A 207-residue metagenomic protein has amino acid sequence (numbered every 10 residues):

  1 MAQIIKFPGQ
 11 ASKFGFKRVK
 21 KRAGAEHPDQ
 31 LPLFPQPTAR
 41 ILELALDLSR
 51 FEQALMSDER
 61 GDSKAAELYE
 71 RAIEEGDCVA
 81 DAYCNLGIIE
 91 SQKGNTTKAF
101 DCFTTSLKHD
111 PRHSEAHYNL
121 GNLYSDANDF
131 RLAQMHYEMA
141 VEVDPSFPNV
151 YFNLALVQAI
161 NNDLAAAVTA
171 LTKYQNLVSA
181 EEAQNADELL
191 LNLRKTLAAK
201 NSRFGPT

Functional and structural regions predicted by a protein language model:
M1-L48: Long, contiguous interaction/recruitment modules in multidomain scaffold/adaptor proteins
I4, P8, A39, D47-E52 (+5 more regions): Alpha-helical tetratricopeptide repeat
R40-D81, N85-I88, Q92: Alpha-helical segment of the N-proximal tetratricopeptide repeat
F51-D58, D81-Q92, E115-S125, N149-L156 (+1 more regions): Conserved alpha-helical positions within TPR/SEL1-like repeat arrays
E59-R71, Q92-T105, D126-M139, N161-K173 (+2 more regions): Structural signature of tandem alpha-helical TPR/SEL1-like repeats, specifically the intra-repeat loop/turn
E75, H109, V143, L177-V178: Structural marker of alpha-solenoid helical repeat scaffolds
V79, H113, F147, E181-A183: Residue-level recognition of tetratricopeptide repeat
A82, L86, A99, F103-S106 (+7 more regions): Hydrophobic packing within well-folded, soluble alpha/beta domains
